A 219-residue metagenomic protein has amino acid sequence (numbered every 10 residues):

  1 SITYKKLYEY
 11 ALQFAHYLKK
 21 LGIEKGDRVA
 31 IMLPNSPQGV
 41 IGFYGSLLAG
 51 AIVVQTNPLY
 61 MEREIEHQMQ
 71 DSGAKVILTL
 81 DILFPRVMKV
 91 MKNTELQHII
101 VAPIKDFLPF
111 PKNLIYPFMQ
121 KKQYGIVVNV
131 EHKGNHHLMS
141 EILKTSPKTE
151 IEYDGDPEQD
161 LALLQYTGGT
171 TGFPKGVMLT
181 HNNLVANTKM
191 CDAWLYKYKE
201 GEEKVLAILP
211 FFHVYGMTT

Functional and structural regions predicted by a protein language model:
S1-S36, V40-Y44, M61-E66, S140: Conserved AMP-binding/adenylate-forming core of the ANL superfamily
L7, V29, S46, I77 (+4 more regions): Conserved S/T- and glycine-rich ATP-binding loop of Class I adenylate-forming
L12-H16, P34, Q70-G73, G172 (+1 more regions): Solvent-exposed alpha-helix faces
L18-I23, T145-D160, L164-L209: Conserved adenylate-forming
K20-L21, L48-E141: Structural core segment of the AMP-binding/adenylate-forming
L33-S36, N57, I208-H213: Conserved AMP-binding
G42-L47, V53, L184: Short hydrophobic alpha-helical segments of the AMP-binding
Y44-A49, Q70-D71, H213, T219: Short hydrophobic alpha-helices that are characteristic scaffold elements of the AMP-binding
